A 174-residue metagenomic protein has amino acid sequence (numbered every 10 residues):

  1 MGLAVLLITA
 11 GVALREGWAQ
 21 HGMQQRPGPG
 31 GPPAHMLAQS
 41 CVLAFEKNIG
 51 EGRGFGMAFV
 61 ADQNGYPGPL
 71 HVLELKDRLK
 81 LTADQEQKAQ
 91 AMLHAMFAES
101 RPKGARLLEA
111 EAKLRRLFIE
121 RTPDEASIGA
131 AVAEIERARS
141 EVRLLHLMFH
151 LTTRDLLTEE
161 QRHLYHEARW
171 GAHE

Functional and structural regions predicted by a protein language model:
G2-G11: Bacterial N-terminal signal peptides
A13-E174: Charge-rich (acidic/polar
